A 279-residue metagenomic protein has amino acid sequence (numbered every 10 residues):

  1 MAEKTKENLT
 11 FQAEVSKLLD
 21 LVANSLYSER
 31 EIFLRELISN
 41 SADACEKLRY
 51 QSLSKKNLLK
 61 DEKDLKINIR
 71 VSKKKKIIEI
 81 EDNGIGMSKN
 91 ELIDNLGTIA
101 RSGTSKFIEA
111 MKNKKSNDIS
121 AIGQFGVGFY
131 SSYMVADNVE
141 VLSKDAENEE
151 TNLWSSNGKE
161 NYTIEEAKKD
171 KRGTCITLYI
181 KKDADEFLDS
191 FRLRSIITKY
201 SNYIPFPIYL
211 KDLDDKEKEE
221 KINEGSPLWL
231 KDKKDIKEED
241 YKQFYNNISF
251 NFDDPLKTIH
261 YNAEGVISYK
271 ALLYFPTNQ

Functional and structural regions predicted by a protein language model:
M1-K182, E186-F187: GHKL (Bergerat-fold) ATPase N-terminal catalytic module, capturing the glycine-rich phosphate-binding loop and acidic
A121, V139-N161, K181-A184, F191-Q279: GHKL/Bergerat-fold ATPase module in large chromosome/replication-associated machines
